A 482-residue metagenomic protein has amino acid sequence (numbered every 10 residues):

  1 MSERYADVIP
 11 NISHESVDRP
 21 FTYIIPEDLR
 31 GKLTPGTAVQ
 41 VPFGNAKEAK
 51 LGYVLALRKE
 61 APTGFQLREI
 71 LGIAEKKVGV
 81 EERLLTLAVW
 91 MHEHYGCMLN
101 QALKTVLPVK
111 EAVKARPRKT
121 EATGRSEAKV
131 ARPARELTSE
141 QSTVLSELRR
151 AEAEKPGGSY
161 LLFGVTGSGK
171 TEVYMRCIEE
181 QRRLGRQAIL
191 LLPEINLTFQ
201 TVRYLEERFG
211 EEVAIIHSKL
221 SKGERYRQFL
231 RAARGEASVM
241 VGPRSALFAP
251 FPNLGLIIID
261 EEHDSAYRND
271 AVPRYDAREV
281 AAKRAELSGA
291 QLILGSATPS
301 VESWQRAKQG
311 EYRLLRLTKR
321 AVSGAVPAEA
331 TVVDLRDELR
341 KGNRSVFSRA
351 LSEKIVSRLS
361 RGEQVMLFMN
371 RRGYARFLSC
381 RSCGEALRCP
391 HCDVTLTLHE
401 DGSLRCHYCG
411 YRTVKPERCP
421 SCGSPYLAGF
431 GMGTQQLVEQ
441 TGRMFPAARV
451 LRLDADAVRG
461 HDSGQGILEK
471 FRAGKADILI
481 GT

Functional and structural regions predicted by a protein language model:
M1-P20, R358-R361, G373, R381-A386: Accessory interdomain/linker segments of ATP-dependent helicases and helicase-like nucleic-acid enzymes that mediate
S2-L162, G167, A330: Terminal, basic amphipathic appendages of nucleotide-handling enzymes
T138, P156-T482: Inter-lobe coupling/hinge segments of SF2-like helicase ATPases
